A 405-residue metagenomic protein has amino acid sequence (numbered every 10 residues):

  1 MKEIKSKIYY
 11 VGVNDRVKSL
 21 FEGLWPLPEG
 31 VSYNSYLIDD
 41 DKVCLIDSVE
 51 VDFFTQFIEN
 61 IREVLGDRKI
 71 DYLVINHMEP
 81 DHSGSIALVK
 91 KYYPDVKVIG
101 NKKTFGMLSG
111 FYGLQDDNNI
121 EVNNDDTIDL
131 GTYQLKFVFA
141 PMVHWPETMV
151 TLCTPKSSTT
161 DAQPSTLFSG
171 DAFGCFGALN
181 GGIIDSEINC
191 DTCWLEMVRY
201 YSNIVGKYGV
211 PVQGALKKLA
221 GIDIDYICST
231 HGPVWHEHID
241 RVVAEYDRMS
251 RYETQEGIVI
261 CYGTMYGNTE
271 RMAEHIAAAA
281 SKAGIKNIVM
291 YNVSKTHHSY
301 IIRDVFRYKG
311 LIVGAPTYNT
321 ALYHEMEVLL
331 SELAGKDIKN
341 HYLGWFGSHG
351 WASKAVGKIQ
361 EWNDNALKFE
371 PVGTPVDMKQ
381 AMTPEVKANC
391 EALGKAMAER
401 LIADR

Functional and structural regions predicted by a protein language model:
K2-E63, V150-C153, S158-S169, T269: Conserved beta-strand hairpin/beta-sheet module of binuclear metal-dependent hydrolase folds, prominently
E3-S6, I99-T148, T159, Q163 (+2 more regions): Metallo-beta-lactamase
L37, V150-R199, N203-C228, P233-Y262: Metal-dependent phosphodiesterase/nuclease catalytic metal-binding core
D41, D52-I99: Active-site metal-binding motif and surrounding structural segment of the metallo-beta-lactamase
K42-C44, Y72, P164-F168, Y226 (+3 more regions): Structural motif
I46-S48, I70-M78, V98-N101, L167-D171 (+1 more regions): Active-site neighborhood of phospho(di)ester-bond hydrolases with catalytic His/Asp-centered motifs
S85, H297-I301: Short acidic active-site motifs
L179, I183, N189-I227, H231-V234 (+2 more regions): FMN-binding flavodoxin-like domain, especially the glycine-rich phosphate-binding loop
